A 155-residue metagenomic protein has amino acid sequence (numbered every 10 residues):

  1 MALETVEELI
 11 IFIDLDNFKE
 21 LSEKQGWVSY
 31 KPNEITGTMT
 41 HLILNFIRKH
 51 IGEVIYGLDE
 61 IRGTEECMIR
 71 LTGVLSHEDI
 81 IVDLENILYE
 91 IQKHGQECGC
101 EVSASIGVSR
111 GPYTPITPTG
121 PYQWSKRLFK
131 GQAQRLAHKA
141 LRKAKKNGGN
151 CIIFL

Functional and structural regions predicted by a protein language model:
M1-L155: Regulatory and interdomain segments flanking nucleotide-handling catalytic cores in signaling/defense enzymes
